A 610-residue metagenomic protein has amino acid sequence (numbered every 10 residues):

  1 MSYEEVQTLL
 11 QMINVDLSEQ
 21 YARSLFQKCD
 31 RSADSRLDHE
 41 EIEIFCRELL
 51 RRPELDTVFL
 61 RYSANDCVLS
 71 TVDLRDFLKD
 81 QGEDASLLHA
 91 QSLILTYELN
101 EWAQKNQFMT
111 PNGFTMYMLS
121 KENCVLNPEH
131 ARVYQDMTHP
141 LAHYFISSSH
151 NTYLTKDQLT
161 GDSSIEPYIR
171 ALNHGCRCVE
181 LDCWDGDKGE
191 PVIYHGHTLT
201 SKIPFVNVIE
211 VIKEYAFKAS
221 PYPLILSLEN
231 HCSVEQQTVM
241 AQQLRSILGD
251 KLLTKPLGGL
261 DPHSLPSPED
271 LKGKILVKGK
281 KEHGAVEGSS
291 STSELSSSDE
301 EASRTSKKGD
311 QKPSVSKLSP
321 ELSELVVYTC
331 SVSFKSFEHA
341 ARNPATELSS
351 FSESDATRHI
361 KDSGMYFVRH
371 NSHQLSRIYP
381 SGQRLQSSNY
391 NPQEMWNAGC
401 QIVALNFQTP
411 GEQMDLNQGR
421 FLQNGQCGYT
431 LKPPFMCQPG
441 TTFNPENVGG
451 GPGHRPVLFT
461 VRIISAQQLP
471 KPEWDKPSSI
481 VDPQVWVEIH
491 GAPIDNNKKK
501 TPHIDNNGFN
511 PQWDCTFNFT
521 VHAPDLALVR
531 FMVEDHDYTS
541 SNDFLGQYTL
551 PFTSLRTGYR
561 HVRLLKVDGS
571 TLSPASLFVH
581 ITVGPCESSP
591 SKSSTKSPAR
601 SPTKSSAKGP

Functional and structural regions predicted by a protein language model:
M1-Y21, A33-C178, W184-Q401, L405-E473: Long, acidic (Asp/Glu-rich), low-complexity accessory segments flanking structured domains
V6, L74, V461, P483-V487 (+2 more regions): Hydrophobic beta-strand segments
V234, Q242-I247, M414, H522-L528 (+2 more regions): C2-type phospholipid-binding modules
K471-Q484: Short coil-to-beta strand junction motifs in C2/discoidin
H490-I494, H536-Y538: Change "in extracellular beta-sheet-rich domains … of secreted and cell-surface proteins" to "in beta-sheet-rich domains
D495-N507: Short Trp-Ser/Thr-centered turn/loop motifs at beta-strand boundaries
I504-P511, F552-L555: Short proline/glycine- and polar residue-rich coil/turn motifs
P511-H522, L550: Exposed aromatic-hydrophobic patches
